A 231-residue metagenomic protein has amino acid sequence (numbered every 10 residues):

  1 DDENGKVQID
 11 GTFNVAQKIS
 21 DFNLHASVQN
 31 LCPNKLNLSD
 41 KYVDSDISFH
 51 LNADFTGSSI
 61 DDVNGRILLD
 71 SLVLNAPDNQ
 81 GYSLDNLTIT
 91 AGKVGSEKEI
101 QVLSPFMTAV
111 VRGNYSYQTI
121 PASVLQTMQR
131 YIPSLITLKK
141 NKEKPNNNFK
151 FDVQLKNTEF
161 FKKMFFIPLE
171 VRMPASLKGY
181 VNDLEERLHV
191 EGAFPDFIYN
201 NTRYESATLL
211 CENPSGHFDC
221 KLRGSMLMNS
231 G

Functional and structural regions predicted by a protein language model:
D1-G231: Interface amphipathic segments
